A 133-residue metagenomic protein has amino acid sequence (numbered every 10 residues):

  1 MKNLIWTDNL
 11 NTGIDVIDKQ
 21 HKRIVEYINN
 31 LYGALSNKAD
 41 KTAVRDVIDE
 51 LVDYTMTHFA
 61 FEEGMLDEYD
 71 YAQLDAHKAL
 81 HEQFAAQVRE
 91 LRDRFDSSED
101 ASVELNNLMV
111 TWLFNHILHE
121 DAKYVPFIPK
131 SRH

Functional and structural regions predicted by a protein language model:
M1-H133: Small-residue-biased structural context
